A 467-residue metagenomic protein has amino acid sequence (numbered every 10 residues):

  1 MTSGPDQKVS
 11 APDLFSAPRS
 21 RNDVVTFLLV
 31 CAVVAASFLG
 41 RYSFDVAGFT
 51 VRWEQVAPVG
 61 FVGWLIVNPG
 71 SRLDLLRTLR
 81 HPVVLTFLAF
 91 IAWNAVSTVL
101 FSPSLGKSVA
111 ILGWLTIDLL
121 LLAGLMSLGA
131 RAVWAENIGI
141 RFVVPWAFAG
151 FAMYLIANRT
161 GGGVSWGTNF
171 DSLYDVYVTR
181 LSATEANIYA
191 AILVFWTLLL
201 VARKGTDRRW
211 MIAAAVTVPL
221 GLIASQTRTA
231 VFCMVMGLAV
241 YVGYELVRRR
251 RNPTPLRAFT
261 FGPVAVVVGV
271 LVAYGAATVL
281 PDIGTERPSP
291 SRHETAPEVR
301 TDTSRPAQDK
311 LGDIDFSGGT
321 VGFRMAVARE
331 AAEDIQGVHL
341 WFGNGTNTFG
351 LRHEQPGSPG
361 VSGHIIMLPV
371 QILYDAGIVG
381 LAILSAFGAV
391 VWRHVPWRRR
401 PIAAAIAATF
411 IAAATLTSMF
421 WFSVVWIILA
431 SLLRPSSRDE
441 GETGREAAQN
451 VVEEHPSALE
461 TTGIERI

Functional and structural regions predicted by a protein language model:
T2-G70, A92-L100: N-terminal signal-anchor transmembrane segment
K8, D13, Y374-F410: Hydrophobic transmembrane alpha-helices and their immediate junctions
S20-V30, D74-A89, A135-F142, W210-M211 (+1 more regions): Membrane-interfacial loop-to-transmembrane alpha-helix junctions, especially the N-terminal start
V62, L198-L200, A404-A414, S418-E460 (+1 more regions): Transmembrane alpha-helices of multi-pass inner-membrane enzymes
V83-A92, S104-S127, V143, A147-F148: Aromatic-anchored transmembrane helix interface
E136-S165, L181-R248: Alpha-helical transmembrane segments of multi-pass inner-membrane proteins
A157-N158, R248-D313, E333, R466: A membrane-periplasm/extracellular boundary helix in multi-pass inner-membrane enzymes that assemble envelope glycans
I314-A376: Long extracytoplasmic/lumenal interhelical loops at the membrane interface of multi-pass membrane proteins
